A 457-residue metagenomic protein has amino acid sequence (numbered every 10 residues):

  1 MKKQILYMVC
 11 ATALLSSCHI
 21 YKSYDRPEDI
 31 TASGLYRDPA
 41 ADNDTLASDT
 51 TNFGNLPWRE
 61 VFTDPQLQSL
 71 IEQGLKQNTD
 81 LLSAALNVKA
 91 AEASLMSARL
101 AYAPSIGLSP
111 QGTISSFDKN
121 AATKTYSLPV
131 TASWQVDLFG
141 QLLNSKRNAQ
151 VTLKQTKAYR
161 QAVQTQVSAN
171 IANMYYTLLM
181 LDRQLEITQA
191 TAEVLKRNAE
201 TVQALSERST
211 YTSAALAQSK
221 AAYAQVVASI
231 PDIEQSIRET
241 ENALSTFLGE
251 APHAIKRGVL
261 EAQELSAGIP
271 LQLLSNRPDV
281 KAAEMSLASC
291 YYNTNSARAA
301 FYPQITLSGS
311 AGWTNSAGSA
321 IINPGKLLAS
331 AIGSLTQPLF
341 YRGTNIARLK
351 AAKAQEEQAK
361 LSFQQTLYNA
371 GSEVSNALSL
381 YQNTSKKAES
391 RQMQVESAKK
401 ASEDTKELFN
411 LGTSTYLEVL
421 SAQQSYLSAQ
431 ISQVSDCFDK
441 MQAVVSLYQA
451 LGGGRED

Functional and structural regions predicted by a protein language model:
M1-S16: Sec-dependent bacterial lipoprotein signal peptides
C18-P39, E72-D137, E239-P252, E264 (+3 more regions): A small-residue-enriched
H19, V151, A158-I269, L380 (+2 more regions): Periplasmic alpha-helical coiled-coil/stalk elements that build and connect Gram-negative outer-membrane
D44-Q73: Regulatory alphaC helix of protein kinase catalytic domains
L81-A84, A91, A149, T156 (+16 more regions): Amphipathic alpha-helical coiled-coil segments
L82-S83, R99-L100, V136-Q164, A214 (+7 more regions): Sec/SRP-type N-terminal targeting helices
K196, Q225-P252, M393-L451: Short segments within alpha-helical structural elements
